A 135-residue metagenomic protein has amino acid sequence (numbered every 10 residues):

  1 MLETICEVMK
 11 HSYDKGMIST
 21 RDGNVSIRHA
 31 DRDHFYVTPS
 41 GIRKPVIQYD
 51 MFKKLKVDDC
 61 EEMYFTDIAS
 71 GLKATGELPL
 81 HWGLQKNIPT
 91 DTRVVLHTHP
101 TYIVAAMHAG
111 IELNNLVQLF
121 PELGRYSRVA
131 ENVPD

Functional and structural regions predicted by a protein language model:
M1-D135: Glycine-rich flexible loops
